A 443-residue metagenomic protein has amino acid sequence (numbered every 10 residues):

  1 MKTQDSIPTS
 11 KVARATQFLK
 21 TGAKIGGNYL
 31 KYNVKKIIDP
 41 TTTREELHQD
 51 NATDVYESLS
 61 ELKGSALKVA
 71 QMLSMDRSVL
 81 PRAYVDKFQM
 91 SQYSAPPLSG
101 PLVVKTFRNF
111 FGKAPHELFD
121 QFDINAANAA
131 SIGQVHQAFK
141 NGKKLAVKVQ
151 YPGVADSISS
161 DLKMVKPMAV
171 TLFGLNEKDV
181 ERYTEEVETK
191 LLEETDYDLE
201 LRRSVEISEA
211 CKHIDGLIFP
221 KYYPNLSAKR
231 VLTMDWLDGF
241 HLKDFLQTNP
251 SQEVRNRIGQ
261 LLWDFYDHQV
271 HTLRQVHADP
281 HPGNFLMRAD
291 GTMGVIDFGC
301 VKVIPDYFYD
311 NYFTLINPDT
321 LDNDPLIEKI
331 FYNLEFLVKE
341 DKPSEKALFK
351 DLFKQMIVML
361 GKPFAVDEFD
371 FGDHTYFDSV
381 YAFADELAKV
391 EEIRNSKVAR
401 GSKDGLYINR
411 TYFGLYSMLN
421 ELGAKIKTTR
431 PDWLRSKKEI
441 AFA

Functional and structural regions predicted by a protein language model:
M1-Q134, N141, S159-V180, E392-S396 (+3 more regions): N-terminal accessory/targeting segments that precede structured cores
T43-E45, Q49-D50, A228, G239 (+2 more regions): Helix-rich C-lobe and terminal helical cap/extension of kinase-like folds
R82, Q89-P96, R108, A155-S160 (+6 more regions): ATP-dependent phospho-/nucleotidyl transfer catalytic cores
Q137, K143-Q150: Glycine-rich ATP phosphate-binding loop
V147, L172, A384-E386: A short, charged helix-loop
Y151, P224, D238, P282 (+1 more regions): Short, glycine/acidic-enriched loop or turn micro-motifs at the edges of active sites
G283-M287: Hydrophobic residue at the +6 position relative to the catalytic HRD Asp in the kinase catalytic loop
